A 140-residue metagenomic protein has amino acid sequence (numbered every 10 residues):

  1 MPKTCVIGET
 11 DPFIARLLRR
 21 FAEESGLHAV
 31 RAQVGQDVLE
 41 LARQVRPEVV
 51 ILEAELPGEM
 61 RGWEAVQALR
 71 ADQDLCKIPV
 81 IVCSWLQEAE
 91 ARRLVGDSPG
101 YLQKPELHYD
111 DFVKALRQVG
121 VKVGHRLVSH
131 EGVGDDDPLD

Functional and structural regions predicted by a protein language model:
D11-R31: Two-component/phosphorelay signaling modules centered on CheY-like receiver
R20-E24, L41, A115: Alpha-helical interaction/dimerization surfaces of two-component signaling modules
A32-Q36: Conserved Asp/Asn-Gly motif in the active-site loop of CheY-like receiver
E40, R61-C76: Short amphipathic alpha-helix used as the core "switch/output" element in two-component signaling
V45-P57: Active-site beta3 strand of CheY-like receiver
R46-E48, D74-I81: His-Asp phosphorelay/catalytic-motif detector in bacterial-type signaling
M60-E64, S84-A115: Alpha4 helix (beta4-alpha4-beta5 surface) of REC/receiver domains from two-component response regulators
D110, L116-G134: The C-terminal output helix
